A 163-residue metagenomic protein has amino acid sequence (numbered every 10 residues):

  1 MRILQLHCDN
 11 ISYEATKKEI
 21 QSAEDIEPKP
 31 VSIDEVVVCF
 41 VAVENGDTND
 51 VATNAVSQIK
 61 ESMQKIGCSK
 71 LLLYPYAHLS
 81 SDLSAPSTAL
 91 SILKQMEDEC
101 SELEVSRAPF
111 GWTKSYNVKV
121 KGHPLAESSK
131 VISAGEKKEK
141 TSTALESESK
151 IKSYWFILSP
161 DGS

Functional and structural regions predicted by a protein language model:
M1-K17, D25-E27, S32-N45, I59-S62 (+4 more regions): Auxiliary tRNA-acceptor-end handling modules of aminoacyl-tRNA synthetases
A15-E19, D50-A52: Short, glycine/acidic-enriched capping/hinge loops at junctions between secondary-structure elements
D50, N54, S84-S87: Generic recognition of short, well-ordered alpha-helical segments
V51-Q64: A short, acidic, amphipathic alpha-helical segment used as a generic capping/interface helix at domain edges
S69: Short acidic/polar active-site loop segments enriched in Thr and Asp
